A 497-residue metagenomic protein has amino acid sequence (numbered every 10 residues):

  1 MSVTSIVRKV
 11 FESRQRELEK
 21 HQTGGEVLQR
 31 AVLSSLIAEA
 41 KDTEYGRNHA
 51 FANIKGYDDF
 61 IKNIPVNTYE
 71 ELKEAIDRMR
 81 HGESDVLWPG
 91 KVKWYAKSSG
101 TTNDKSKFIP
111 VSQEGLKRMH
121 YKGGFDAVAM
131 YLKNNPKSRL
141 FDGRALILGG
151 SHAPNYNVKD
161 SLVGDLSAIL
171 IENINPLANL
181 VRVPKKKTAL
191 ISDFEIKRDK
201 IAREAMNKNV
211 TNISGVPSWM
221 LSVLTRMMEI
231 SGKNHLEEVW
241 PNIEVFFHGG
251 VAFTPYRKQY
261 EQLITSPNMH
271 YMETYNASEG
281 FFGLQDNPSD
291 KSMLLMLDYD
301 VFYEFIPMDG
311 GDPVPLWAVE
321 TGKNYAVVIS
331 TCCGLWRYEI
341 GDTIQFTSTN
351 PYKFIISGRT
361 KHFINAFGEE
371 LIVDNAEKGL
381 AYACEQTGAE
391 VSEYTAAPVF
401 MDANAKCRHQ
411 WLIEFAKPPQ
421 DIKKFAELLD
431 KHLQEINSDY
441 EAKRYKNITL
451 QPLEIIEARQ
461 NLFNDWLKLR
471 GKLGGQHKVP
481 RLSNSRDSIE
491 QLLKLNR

Functional and structural regions predicted by a protein language model:
M1-A52, F60-N67, A75-R78, G82 (+1 more regions): Active-site glycine/GP-rich loop and adjacent strand/helix microenvironment that borders small-molecule binding pockets
V27, A31-A96, S106-V111, R118 (+2 more regions): Active-site diphosphate/adenylate-binding microenvironment
K55, L87, Q113-E114, R139 (+3 more regions): Residue-level detector of alpha-helical recognition elements and their boundaries
Y95-D104, A277-E279, F346: Ser/Thr-glycine-rich phosphate-binding loops at phosphate-binding pockets of nucleotides, nucleotide cofactors
T101-V111, K122-G143, A376-G388: Gly/lys/ser-thr-rich phosphate-binding loops in alpha/beta enzymes that coordinate phosphoanhydride or phosphate groups
P110, E114-H120, F246-F247, S278: Long, hydrophobic, well-ordered secondary-structure blocks that form the structural core and pocket-lining surfaces
G115, M119-G123, L140, I196 (+2 more regions): Residues forming well-ordered secondary-structure scaffolds
M130-A178: Conserved AMP-binding loop of ANL adenylate-forming enzymes
